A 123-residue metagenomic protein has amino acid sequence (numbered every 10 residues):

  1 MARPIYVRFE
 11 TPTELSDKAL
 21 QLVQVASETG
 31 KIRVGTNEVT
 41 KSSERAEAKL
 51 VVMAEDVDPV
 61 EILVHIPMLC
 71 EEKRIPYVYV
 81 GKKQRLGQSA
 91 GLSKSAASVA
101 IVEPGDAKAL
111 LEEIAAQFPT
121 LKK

Functional and structural regions predicted by a protein language model:
M1-E47, G105-K123: Polybasic, low-complexity intrinsically disordered tails and interdomain linkers
P4-E10, A54, Y77-Q84: Short, functional N-terminal and low-complexity linear motifs
T13-L20, V60-M68: Short charge-dense sequence patches
G35, V51, C70: Residue-level signature of catalytic and energy-coupling elements of molecular machines, predominantly ATP/GTP-dependent
S43, E47-L63, P67, P76-V80: Extracellular/luminal Protease-associated
L63-V64, M68-K122: Short basic, glycine-rich beta-strand/loop surfaces that mediate nucleic-acid
